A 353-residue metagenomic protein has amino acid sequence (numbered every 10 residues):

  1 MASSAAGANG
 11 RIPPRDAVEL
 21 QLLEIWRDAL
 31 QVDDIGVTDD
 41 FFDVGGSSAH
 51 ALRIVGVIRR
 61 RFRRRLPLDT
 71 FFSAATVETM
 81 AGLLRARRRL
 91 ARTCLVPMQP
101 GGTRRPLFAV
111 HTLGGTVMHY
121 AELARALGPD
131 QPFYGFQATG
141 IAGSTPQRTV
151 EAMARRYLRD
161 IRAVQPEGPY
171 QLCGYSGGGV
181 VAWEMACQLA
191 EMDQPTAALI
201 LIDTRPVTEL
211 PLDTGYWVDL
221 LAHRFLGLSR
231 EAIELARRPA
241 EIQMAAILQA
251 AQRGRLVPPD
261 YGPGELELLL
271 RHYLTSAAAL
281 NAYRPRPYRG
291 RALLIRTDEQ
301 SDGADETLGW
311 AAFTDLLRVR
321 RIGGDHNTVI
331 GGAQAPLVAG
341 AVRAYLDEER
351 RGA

Functional and structural regions predicted by a protein language model:
M1-R92, E151, R155, T204-P211 (+1 more regions): Phosphopantetheine-dependent thiolation modules in NRPS/PKS and related acyl-activating systems
E78, G82-A353: A hydrolase-biased, glycine/serine/histidine/acidic-enriched motif that marks catalytic-domain neighborhoods in diverse
